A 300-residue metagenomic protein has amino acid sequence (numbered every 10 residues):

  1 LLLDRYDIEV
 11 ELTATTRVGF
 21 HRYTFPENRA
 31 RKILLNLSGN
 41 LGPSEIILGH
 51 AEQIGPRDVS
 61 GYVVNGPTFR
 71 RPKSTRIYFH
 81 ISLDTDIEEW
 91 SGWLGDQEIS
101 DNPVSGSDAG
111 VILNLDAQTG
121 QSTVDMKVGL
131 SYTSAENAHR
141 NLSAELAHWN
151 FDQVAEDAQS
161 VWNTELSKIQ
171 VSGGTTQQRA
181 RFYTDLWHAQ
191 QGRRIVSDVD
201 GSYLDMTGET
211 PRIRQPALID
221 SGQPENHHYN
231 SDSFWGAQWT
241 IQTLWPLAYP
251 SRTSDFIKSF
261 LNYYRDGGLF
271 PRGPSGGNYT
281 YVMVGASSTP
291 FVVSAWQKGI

Functional and structural regions predicted by a protein language model:
L1-Y229: Beta-sandwich/jelly-roll carbohydrate-recognition scaffolds of carbohydrate-active enzymes
N230-I300: Aromatic-rich carbohydrate-recognition surfaces in CAZymes
